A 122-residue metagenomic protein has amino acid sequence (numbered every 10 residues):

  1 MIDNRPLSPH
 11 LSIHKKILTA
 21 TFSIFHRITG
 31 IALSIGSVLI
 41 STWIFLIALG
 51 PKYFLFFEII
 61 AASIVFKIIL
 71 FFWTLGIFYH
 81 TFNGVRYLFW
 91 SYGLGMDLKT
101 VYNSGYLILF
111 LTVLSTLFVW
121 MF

Functional and structural regions predicted by a protein language model:
M1-F122: Membrane-embedded alpha-helical bundles that constitute the cytochrome b-like, heme-associated redox core of multi-pass
